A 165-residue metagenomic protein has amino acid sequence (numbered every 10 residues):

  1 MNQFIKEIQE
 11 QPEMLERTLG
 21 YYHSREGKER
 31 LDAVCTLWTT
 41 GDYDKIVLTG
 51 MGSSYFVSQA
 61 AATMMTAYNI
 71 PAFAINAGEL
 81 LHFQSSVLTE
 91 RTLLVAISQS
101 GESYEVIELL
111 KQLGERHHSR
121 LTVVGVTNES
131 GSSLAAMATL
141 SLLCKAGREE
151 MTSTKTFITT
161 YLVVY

Functional and structural regions predicted by a protein language model:
M1-G41, Y161-L162: Cofactor-/ligand-binding subdomain signature composed of acidic, glycine-rich, tryptophan-containing flexible loops
T40-Y165: Glycine-rich phosphate-binding loops that contact phosphosugars or nucleotide phosphates
